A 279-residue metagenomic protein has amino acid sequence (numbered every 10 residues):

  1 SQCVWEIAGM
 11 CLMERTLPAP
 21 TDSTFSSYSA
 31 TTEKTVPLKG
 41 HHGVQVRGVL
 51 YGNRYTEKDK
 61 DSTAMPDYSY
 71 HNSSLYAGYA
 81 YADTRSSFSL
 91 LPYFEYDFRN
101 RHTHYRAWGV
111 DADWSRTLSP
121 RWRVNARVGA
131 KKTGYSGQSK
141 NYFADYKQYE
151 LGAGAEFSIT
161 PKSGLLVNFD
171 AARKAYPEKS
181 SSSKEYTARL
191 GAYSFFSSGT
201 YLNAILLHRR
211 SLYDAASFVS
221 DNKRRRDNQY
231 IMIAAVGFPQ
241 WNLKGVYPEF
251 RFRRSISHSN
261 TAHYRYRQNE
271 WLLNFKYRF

Functional and structural regions predicted by a protein language model:
S1-F279: Gram-negative and organellar
